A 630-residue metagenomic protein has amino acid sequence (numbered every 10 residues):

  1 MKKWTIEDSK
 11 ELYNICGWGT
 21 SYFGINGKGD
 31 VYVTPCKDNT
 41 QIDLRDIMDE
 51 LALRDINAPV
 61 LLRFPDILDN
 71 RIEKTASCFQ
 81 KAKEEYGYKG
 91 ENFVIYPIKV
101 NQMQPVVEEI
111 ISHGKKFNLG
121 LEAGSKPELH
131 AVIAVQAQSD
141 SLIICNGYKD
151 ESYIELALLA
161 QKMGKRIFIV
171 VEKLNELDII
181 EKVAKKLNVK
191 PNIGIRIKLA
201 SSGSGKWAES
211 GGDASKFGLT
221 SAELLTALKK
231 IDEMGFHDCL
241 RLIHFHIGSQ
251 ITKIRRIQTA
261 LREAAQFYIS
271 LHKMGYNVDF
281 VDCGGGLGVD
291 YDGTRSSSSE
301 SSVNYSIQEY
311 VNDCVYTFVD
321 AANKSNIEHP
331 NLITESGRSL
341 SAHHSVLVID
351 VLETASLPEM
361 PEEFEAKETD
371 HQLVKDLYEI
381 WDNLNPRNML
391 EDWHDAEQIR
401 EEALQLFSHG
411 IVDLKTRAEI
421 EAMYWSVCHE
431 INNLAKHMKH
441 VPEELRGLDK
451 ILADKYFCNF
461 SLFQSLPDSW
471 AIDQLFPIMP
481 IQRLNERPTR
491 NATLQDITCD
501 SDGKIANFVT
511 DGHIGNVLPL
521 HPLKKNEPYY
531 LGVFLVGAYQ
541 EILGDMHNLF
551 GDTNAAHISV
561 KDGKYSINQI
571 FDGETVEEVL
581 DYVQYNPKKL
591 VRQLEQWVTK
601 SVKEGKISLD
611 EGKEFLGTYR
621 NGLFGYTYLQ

Functional and structural regions predicted by a protein language model:
M1-N57, S559, S566, V576-E577 (+1 more regions): Conserved, well-structured core domains of diverse proteins
I25-Q102: Low-complexity, highly charged intrinsically disordered N-terminal segments that act as targeting/localization
A58, L62, E84-K89, M274-V278 (+1 more regions): Flexible, glycine/charged-enriched surface loops at secondary-structure junctions
D66-K74, T226, E263, D313: A non-catalytic, amphipathic alpha-helix used as a structural packing/dimerization or gating element in enzyme scaffolds
G87-D282, V289, N304-E309, T317 (+1 more regions): Active-site-proximal beta-alpha core segment in soluble small-molecule metabolic enzymes
Q104-V106, A131-V132, I154, I179-I180 (+7 more regions): Short helix/loop capping segments that flank catalytic or ligand/cofactor-binding pockets
I251-T259, D290-I307, S339-T354: Short glycine/threonine-rich loop-to-helix capping motif typified by GTGT followed within a few residues by an Asp-Pro
D313, V319-Q630: Charged (often Lys/Glu-rich) extended helix/loop segments that serve as interaction or gating elements
